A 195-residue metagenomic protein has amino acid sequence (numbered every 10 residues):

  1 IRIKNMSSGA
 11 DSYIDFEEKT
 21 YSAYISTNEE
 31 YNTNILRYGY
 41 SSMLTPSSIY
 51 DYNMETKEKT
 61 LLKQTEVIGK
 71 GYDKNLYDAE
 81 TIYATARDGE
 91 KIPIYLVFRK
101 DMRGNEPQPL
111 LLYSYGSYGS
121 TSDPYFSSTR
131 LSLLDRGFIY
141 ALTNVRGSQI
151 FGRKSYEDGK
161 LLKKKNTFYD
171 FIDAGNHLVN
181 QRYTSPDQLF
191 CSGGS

Functional and structural regions predicted by a protein language model:
I1, N32-T45: Short beta-strand elements that form the blades of beta-propeller/WD-repeat-like and other beta-sheet-rich scaffold
M6-N28, E55-L76: Multi-bladed beta-propeller domains
S8, E30-N32, M43-L44, D88-K91: Short flexible coil/turn linkers enriched for glycine and charged/polar residues that connect secondary-structure
G9, L44-T45, N105, T184: A cross-taxa feature marking solvent-exposed loop/turn segments within ectodomains of secreted and single-pass membrane
T20-Y24, T33, R130: Conserved positions at the start
M54-E58, L62-G194: Cap/lid segment of the alpha/beta-hydrolase catalytic domain
